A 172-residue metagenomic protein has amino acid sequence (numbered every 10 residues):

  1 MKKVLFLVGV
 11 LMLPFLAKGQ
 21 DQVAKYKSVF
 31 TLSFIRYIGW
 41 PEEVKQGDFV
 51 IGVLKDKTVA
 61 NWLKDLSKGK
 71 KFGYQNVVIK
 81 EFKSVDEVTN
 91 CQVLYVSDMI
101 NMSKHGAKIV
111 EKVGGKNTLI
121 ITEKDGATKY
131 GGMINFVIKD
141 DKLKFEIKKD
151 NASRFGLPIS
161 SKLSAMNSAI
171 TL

Functional and structural regions predicted by a protein language model:
K2-L5, K18-L172: Short hydrophobic alpha-helices and adjacent helix-cap/hinge residues
V10-A17: Hydrophobic h-region of N-terminal signal peptides that target proteins for export in Gram-negative bacteria
